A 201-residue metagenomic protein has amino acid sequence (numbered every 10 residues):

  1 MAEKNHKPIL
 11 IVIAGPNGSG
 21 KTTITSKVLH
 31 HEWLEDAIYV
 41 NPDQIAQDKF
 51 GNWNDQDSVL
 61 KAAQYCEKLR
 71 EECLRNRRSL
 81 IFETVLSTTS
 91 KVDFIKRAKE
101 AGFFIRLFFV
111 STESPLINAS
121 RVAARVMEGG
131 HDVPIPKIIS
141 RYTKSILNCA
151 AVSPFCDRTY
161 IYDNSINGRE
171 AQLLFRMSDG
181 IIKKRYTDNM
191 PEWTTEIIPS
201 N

Functional and structural regions predicted by a protein language model:
M1-K7, C73-L74: Phosphate-binding P-loop
V12-G15: The Walker A (P-loop) glycine that initiates the GxxxxGKT/S ATP-binding motif of P-loop NTPases
G18: Walker A (P-loop) phosphate-binding loop of P-loop NTPases
K21: Conserved lysine of the Walker
S26-R78: Conserved substrate/cofactor phosphate-moiety recognition/catalytic segment in nucleotide-dependent phosphotransferases
K61-V110, S145, Y160: Glycine-rich phosphate-binding loop used to anchor ATP phosphates in small-molecule kinases, encompassing both
F103-A151: A glycine- and Lys/Arg-enriched "phosphate-lid" helix/loop adjacent to the NTP-binding pocket of small-molecule kinases
A151-N201: NTP-dependent small-molecule kinase module
